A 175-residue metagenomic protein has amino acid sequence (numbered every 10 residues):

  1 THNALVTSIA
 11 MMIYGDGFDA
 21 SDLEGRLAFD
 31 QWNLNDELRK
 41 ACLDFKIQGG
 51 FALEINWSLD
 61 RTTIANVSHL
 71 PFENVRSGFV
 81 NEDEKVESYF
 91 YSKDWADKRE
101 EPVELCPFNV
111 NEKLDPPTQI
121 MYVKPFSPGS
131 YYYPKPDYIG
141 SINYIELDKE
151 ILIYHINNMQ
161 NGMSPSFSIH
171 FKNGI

Functional and structural regions predicted by a protein language model:
T1-I175: Structured, contiguous alpha/beta core segments that scaffold functional sites
